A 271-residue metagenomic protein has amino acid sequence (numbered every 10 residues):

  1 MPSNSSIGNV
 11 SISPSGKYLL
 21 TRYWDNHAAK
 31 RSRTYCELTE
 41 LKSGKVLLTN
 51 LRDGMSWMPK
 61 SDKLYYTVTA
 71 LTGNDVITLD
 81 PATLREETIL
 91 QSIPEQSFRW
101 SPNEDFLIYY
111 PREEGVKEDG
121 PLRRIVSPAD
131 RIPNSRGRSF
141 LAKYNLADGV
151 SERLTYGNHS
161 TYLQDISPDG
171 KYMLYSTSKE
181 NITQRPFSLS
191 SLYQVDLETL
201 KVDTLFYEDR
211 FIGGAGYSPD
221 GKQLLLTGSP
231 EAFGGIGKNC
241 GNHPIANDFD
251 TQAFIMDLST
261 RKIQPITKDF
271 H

Functional and structural regions predicted by a protein language model:
M1-P2, G44-T49, R85-L90, V150-T155 (+2 more regions): A short beta-strand motif characteristic of beta-propeller blades
S3-S6, Y23-Y35, T67-I77, Q91-Q96 (+6 more regions): A flexible loop/linker signature enriched in serine peptidases of the S9 family
S6-G8, T34, G44-S61: Blade-loop segments of beta-propeller domains
P14-S15, P59-K60, P102-N103, P168-D169 (+1 more regions): Residue-level detector of Asp-centered blade-edge/turn motifs that repeat once per structural unit in beta-propeller
G16-L19, L64-Y65, E104-L107, M173 (+1 more regions): Hydrophobic beta-strand positions that form the internal "hydrophobic ladder" of WD40/Gbeta-like beta-propeller blades
E40-S43, D80-L84, N145-G149, D196-L200 (+1 more regions): Short loop/turn segments that connect beta-strands within beta-propeller blades
R52-D53, M58-L84: A generic tandem-repeat structural signature
